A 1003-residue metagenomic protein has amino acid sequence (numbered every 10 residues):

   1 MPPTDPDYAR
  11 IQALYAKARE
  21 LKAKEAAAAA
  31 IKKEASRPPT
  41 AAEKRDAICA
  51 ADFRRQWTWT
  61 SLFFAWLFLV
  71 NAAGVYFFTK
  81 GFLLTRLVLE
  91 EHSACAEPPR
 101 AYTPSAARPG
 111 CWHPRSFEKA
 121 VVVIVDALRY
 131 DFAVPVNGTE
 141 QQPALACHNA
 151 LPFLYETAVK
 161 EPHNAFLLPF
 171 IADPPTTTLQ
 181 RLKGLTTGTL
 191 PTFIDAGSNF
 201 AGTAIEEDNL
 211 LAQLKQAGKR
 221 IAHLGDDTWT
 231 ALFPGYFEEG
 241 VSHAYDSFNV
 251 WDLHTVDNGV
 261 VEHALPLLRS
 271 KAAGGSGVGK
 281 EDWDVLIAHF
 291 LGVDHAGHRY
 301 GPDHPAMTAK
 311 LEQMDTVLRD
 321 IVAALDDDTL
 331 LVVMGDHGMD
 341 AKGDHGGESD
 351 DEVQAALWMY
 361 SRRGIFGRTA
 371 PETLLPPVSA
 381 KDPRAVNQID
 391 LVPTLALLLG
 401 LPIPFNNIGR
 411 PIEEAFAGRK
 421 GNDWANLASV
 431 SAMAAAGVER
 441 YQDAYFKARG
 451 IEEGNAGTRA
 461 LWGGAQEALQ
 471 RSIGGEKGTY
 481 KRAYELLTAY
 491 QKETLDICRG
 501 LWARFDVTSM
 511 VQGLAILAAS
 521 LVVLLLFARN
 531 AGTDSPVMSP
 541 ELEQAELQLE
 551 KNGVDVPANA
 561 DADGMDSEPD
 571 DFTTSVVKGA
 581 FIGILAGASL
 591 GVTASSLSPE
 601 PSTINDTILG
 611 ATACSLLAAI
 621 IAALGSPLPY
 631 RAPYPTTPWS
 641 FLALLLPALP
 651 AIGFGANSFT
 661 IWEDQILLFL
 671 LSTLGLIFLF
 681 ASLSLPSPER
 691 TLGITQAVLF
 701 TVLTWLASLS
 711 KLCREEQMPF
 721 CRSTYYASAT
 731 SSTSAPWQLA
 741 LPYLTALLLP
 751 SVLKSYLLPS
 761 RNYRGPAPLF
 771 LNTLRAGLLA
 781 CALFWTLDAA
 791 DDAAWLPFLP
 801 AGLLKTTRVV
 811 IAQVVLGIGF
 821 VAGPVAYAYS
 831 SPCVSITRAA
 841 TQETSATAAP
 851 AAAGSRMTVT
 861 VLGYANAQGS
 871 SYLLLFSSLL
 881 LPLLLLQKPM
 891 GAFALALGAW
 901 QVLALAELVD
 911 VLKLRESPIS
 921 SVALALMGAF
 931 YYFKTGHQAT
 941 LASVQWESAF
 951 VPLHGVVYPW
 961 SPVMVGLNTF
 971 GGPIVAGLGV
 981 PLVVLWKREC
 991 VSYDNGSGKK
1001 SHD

Functional and structural regions predicted by a protein language model:
P2-E43, A444-W502, V537-S567: Extended, low-complexity, polar regulatory segments
P2-V70, F132, F193-A196, P635 (+4 more regions): Transmembrane and membrane-interface helices of multi-pass, inner-membrane envelope-modifying transferases
E34-A50, W57-F78, F82-L84, V88-E90 (+7 more regions): Active-site-proximal alpha/beta segments of enzymes that process anionic O-linked groups
L67-G81, A503-D1003: Alpha-helical transmembrane segments of integral membrane proteins
V122-I124, V285-H289, V332: Structural motif
G197-A201, K342-H345, F366-V386: Active-site rim elements
A309-V353, L357-W358, L395-A396: Metal-dependent active-site segment of extracytoplasmic phospho-/sulfohydrolases and closely related
A417-A519, A586-V592, P647-P650, V702-W705: Phosphate/adenylate-binding glycine loop and adjacent helical scaffold
